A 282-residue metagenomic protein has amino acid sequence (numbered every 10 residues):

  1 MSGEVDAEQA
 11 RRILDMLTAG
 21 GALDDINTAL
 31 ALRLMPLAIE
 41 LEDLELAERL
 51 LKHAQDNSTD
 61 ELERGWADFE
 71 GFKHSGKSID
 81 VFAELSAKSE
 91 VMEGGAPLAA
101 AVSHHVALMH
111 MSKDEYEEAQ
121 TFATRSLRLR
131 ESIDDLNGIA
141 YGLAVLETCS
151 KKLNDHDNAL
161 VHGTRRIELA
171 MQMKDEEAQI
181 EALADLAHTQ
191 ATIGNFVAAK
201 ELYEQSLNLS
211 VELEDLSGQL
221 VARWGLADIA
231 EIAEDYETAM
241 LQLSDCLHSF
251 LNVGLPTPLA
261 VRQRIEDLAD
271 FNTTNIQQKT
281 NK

Functional and structural regions predicted by a protein language model:
M1-A99, I265, A269-K282: Flexible inter-repeat linkers and adjacent short helices within tandem amphipathic alpha-helical repeat scaffolds
L17, A38, S58, K88-E93 (+9 more regions): Eukaryotic all-alpha helical interaction scaffolds
A29, W66, A101, Y141 (+5 more regions): Residue register of alpha-helical TPR repeats
L34, A47, A54, S78-S89 (+8 more regions): Tetratricopeptide repeat
L41, G71, S75-S78, K113 (+9 more regions): Structural motif corresponding to the intra-repeat A-B loop/turn of tetratricopeptide repeats
